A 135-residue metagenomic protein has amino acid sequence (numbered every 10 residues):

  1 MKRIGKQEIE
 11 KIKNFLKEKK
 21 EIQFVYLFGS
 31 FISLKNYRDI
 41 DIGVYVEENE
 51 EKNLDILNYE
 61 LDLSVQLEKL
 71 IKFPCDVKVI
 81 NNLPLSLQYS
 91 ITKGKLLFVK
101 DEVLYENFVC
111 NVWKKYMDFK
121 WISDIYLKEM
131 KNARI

Functional and structural regions predicted by a protein language model:
M1-F24, I32-Y37, E51-I135: Catalytic core of pol beta-like nucleotidyltransferases
D39-D41: Histidine-centered divalent-metal-coordination microenvironment in nucleic-acid enzymes
G43-E47: Short hydrophobic/aromatic beta-strand micro-patches that form the beta-sheet surface supporting nucleotide- or nucleic
